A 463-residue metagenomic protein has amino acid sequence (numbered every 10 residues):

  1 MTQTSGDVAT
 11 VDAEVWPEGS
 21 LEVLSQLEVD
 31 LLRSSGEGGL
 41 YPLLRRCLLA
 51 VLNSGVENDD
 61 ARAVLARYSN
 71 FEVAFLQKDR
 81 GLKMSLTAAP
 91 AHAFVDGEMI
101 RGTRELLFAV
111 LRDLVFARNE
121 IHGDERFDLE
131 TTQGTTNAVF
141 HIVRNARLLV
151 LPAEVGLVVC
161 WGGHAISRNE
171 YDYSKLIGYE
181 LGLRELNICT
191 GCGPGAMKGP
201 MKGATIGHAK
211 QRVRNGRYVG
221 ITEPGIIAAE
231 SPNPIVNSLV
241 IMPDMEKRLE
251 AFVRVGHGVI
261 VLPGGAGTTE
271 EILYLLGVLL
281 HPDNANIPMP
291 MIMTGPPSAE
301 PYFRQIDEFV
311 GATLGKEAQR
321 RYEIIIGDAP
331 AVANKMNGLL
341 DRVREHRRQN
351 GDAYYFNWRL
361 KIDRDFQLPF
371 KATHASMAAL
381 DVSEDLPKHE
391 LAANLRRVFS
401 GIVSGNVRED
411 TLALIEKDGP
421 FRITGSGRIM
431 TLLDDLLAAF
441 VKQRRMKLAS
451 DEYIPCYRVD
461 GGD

Functional and structural regions predicted by a protein language model:
M1-A109: N-terminal low-complexity, Ser/Thr- and acidic-residue-enriched intrinsically disordered segments
A9-P17, V23, L31-E37, G195-V261: Acidic/glycine-enriched connector segments
G102-E154: Non-catalytic propeptide/linker segments at domain boundaries
Q133-G134, A392-D463: C-terminal non-catalytic accessory extensions
L151, V155-C160, E170-G207: N-terminal active-site beta-alpha-beta segment that forms phosphate/nucleotide-binding and substrate-recognition loops
G199-K202, I206-H208, R214, T222-E230 (+2 more regions): Glycine-rich phosphate/pyrophosphate-binding loop at beta-loop-alpha junctions
L239-N286, I292: Active-site/ligand-binding-proximal alpha/beta "capping" segment
F309, K316-N394: Charged, amphipathic alpha-helical linkers/stalks
